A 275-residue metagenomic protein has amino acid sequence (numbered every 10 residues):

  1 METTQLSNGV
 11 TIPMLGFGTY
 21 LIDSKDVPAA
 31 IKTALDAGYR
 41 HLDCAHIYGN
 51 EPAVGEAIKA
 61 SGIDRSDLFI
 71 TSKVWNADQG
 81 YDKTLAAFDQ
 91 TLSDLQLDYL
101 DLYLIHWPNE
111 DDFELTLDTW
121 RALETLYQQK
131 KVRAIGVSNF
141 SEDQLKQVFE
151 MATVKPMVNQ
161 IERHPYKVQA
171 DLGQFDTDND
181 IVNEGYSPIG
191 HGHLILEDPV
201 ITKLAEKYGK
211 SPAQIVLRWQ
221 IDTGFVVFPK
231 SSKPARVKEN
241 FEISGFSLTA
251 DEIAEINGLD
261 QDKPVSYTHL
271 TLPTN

Functional and structural regions predicted by a protein language model:
M1-L68, D118: N-terminal binding-site loop/beta-alpha segment at the start of enzyme catalytic domains that lines or forms
Y20, A45-I47, K73-A77, I105-P108 (+3 more regions): Active-site beta-loop-alpha junctions enriched in small/polar residues
D23-T33, Y81-D94: Short, acidic/polar
H41, Y99-L102, A134, V158: Residues at the N-termini of beta-strands
G55-D64, L92-Q96, F149-A152, Q174-D178: Acidic (Asp/Glu)-rich catalytic clusters
T84-I105, T125-Q129, I181: CE4/NodB-like, metal-dependent polysaccharide N-deacetylase domain that modifies extracellular/periplasmic N-acetylated
P108-P264: Beta/alpha (TIM)-barrel catalytic core signal, keyed to glycine-rich beta->alpha loops juxtaposed to Asp/Glu that bind
T268-T274: Conserved small/polar residues in nucleotide/adenosyl-binding loops
